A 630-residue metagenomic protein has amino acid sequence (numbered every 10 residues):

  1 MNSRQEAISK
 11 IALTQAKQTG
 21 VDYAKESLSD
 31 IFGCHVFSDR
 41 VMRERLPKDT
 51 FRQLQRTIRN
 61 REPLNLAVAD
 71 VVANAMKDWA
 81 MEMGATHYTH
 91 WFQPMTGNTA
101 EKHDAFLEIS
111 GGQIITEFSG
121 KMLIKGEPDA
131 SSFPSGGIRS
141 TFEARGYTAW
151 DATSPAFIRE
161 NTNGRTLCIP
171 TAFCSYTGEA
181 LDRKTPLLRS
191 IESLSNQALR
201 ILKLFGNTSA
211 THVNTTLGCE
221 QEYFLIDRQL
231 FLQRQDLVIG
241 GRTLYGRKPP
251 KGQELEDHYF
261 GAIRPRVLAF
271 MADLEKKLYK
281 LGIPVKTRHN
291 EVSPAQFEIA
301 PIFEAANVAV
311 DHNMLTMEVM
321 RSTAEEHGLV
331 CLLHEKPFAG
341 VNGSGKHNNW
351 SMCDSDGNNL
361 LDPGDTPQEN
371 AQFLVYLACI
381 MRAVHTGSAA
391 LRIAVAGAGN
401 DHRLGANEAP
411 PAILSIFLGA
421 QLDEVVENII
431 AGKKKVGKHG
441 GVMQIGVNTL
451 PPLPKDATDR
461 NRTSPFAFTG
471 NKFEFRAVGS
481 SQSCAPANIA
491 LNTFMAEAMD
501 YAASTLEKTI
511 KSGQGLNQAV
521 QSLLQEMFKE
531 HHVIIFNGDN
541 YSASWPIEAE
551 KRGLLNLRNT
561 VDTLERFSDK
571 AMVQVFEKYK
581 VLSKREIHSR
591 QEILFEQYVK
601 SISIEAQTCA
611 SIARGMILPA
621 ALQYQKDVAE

Functional and structural regions predicted by a protein language model:
M1-K25, T141-A149, A156, N161: N-terminal hydrophobic targeting/anchoring segments and the immediately downstream early-domain regions of hydrolases
I8-L13, Q18, D22-M42, N196 (+2 more regions): Flexible inter-domain linker/hinge segments
S27-S38, T57-R59, G178-E179, P250-Y259: Gly-rich Lys/Arg/Thr-decorated short loops/hinges at beta-loop-alpha junctions or inter-strand turns that position
I31-A144: Active-site core of metal-dependent hydrolases
V41, R45-R52, V71-A75, M83 (+14 more regions): Conserved active-site and cofactor/substrate-binding residues in soluble primary-metabolism enzymes
H90, A371, S601-I604: Amphipathic alpha-helical interface elements
R145-L333, N342-G345, S351-L594: Glycine-rich, acidic/polar active-site loops that bind/position phosphate-bearing ligands
Q591, F595-E630: Substrate-recognition/cap regions that form aromatic- and gly/pro-loop-enriched pockets for small-molecule ligands
